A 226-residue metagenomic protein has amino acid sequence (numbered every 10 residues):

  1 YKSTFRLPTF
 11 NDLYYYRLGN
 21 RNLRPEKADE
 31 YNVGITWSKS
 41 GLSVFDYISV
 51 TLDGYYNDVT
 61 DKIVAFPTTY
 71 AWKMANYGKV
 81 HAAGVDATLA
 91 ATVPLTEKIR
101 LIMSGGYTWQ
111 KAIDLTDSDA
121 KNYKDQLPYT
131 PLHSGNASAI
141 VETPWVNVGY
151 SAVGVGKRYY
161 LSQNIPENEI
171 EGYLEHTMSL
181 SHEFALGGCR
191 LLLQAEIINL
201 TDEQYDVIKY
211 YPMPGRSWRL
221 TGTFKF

Functional and structural regions predicted by a protein language model:
Y1-N32, Y47-V50, G54-Y77, V153-Q163 (+2 more regions): Surface-exposed extracellular loop regions of Gram-negative outer-membrane beta-barrel proteins, predominantly
S3, P25, W37-K39, K79 (+5 more regions): Residue-level signature of outer-membrane beta-barrel architecture
K27-Y31, K79-V85, Y129-G135, G172-H176 (+1 more regions): Residues that define the transmembrane beta-barrel architecture of outer-membrane proteins
N32-T36, T88, P214-F226: Outer-membrane beta-barrel "beta-signal"
G41, D53, Q163-I170, T177-S181: Short, glycine/charged-rich beta-strand-loop motifs at protein surfaces that mediate ligand recognition and catalysis
S43-D58, A75-L161, L192, T201: Gram-negative outer-membrane beta-barrel transporters
S138-I140, N147, T177-E183, L192-E196 (+1 more regions): One-face residue pattern on beta-strands with alternating periodicity enriched for small/polar residues
